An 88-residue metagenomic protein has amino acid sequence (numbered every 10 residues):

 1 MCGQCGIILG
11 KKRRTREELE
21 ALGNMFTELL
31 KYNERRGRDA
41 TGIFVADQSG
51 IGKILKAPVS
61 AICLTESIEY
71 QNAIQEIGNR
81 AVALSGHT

Functional and structural regions predicted by a protein language model:
M1-T88: N-terminal glutamine amidotransferase
